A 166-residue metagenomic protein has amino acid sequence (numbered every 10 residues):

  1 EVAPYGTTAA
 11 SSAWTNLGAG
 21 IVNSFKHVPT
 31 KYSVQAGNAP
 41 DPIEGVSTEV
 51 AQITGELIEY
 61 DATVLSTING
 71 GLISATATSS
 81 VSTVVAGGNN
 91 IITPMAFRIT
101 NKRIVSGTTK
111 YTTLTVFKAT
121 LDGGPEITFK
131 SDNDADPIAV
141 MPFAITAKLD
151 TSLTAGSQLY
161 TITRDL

Functional and structural regions predicted by a protein language model:
E1-A3, G20, Y32-V34, M95-I99 (+3 more regions): Generic preference for hydrophobic/aromatic residues in regular secondary structure cores
E1-L65, K118-V140: Solvent-exposed edge beta-strands and adjacent loop segments that serve as assembly or binding interfaces
P4, N16-G18, Q35, I68-N69 (+3 more regions): Intrinsically disordered, low-complexity segments enriched in small/polar residues
T8-A9, V105-K110, L153-A155: Short, solvent-exposed loop/turn segments that connect beta-strands within catalytic domains and beta-strand-rich
Q52-E56, A96-T100, P142-T146: Beta-strand secondary-structure signal
E59, G87-F97, D132-M141, L153: Low-complexity, flexible helical/coil segments
T63-F117: Short helix-loop boundary/capping segments
Y111-L166: Mixed-charge, glycine-accented linear interaction segment located at domain edges/termini
